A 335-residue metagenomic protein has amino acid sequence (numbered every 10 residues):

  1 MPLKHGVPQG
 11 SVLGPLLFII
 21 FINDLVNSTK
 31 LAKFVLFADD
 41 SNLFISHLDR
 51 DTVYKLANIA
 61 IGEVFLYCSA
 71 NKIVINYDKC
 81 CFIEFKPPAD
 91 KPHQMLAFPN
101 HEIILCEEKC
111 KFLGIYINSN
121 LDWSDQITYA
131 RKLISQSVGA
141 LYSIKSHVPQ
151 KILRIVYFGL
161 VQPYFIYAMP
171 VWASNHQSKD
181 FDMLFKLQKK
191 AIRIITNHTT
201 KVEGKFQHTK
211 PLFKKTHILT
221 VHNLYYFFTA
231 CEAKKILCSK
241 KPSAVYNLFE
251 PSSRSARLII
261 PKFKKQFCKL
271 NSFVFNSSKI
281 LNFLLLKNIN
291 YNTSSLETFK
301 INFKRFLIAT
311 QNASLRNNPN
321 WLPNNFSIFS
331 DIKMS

Functional and structural regions predicted by a protein language model:
M1, I59, V74-K109: Short, conserved micro-motifs composed of acidic
M1-L17, F44-R50, C106, N120 (+4 more regions): Short, conserved non-catalytic motifs in the polymerase core
G10, A38-D39, C68, F112-N120 (+6 more regions): Short, conserved catalytic/metal-binding micro-motifs enriched in Asp/Glu and His
P15-I45: Active-site palm subdomain of RNA-directed nucleic acid polymerases
N42-L66: Catalytic palm subdomain of template-directed nucleic-acid polymerases, centered on the conserved carboxylate motif
F65, S69-N76, C81-I83, V156 (+1 more regions): Short, charged alpha-helical motifs in flexible N/C-terminal segments and linkers
I103-V171: Basic, alpha-helical interaction scaffolds
K235, S239-F275: Amphipathic alpha-helical
